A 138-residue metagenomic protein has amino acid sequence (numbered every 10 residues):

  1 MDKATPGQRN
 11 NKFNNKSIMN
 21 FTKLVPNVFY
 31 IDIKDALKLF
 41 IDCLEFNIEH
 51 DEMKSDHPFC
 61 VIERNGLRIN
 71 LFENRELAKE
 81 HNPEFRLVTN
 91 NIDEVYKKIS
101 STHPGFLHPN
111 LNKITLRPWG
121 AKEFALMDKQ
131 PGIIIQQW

Functional and structural regions predicted by a protein language model:
A4-L37, F85: N-terminal beta-strand motif that seeds the catalytic metal site of vicinal oxygen chelate
M19-T22, L77-N82, P118: Short glycine-enriched loop/turn motifs at secondary-structure junctions
N27-R68: Core segments of cupin and vicinal oxygen chelate
I31-I33, F85-Q130: Vicinal oxygen chelate
K54-P58, K79, R117-K122: Short acidic/glycine-enriched loop/turn segments that link adjacent beta-strands
N65-I69, E76-A78, N91-V95: Short, charged/polar surface micro-motifs in flexible loops or helix N-caps
N70-F72, A125, I133-Q136: Conserved beta-strand in the GNAT
